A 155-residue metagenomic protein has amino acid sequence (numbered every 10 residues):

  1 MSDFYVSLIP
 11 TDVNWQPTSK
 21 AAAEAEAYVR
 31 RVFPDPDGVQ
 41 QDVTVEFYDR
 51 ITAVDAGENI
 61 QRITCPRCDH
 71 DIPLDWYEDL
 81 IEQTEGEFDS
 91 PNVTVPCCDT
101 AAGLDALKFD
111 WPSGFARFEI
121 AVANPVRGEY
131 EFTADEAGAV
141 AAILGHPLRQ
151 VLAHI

Functional and structural regions predicted by a protein language model:
M1-N59, I155: N-terminal alpha-helical interaction blocks
V45-Y48, W76-I81: Short linear interaction motifs
A56-Q61, F88-P91: Residue-level signal for mature regions of secreted extracellular proteins and peptides
I63-C65, L74: Acidic (E/D-rich), amphipathic helical modules within compact regulatory domains
C65-C68, V95-C98: Short cysteine-rich clusters marking metal-coordination/redox-active sites
I72-D75, D105: Cys/His-rich zinc-coordinating "finger/knuckle" motifs
D79-V95, D110-W111: Short linker/helix segments within small regulatory modules
P96-I155: Domain-exit/linker segments immediately C-terminal to small folded modules
